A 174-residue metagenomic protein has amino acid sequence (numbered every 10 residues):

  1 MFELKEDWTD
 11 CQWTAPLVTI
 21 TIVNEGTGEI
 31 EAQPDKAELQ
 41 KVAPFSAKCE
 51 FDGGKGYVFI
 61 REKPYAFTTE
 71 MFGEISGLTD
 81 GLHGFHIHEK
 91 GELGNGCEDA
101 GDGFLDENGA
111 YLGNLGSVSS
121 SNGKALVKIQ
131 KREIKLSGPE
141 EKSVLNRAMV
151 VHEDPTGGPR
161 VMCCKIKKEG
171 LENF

Functional and structural regions predicted by a protein language model:
F2-E3, W8-F174: N-terminal leader/targeting pre-sequences
